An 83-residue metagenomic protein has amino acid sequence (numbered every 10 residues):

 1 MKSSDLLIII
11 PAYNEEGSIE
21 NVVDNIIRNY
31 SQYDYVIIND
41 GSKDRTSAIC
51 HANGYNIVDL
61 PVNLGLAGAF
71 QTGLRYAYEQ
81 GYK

Functional and structural regions predicted by a protein language model:
M1-S3: Hydrophobic helical membrane-anchoring modules
D5-L7, D34: Cell-envelope/extracellular polymer assembly enzymes that use nucleotide-activated donors
I8, I19, G73: Residue-level signature of catalytic and energy-coupling elements of molecular machines, predominantly ATP/GTP-dependent
A12, I38-D40, L60: Conserved sequence signature across two-component system core domains
N14-N29: Short, well-formed alpha-helical segments that are part of the catalytic scaffolds of diverse glycosyltransferases
N39-S47: A conserved acidic beta->alpha catalytic loop
S47-Q80: Conserved donor nucleotide-binding strand/loop of the catalytic core
K83: Short acidic/polar active-site loop segments enriched in Thr and Asp
